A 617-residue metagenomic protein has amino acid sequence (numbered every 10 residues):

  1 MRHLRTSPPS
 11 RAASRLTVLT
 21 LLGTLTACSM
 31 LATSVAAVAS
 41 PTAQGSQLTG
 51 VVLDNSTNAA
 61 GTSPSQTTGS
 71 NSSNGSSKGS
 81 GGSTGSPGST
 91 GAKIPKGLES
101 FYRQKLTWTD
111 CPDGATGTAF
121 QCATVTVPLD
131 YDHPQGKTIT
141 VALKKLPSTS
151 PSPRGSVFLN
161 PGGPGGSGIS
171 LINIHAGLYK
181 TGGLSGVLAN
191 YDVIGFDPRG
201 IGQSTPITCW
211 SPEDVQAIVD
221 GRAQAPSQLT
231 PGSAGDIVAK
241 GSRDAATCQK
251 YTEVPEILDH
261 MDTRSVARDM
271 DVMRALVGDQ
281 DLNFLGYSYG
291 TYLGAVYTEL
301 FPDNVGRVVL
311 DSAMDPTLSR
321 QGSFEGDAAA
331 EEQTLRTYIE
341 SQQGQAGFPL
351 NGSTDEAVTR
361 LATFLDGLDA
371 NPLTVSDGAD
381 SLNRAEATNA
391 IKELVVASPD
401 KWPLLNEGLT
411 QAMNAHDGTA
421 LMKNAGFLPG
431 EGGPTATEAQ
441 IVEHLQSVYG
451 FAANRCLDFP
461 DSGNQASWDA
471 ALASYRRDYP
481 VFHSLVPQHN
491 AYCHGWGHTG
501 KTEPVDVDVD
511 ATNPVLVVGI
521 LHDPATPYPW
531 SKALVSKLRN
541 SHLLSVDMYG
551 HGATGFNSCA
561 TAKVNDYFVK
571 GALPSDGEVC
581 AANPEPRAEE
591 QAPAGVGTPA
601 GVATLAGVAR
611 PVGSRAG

Functional and structural regions predicted by a protein language model:
M1-P41, V125, M270: Secretory targeting and sorting signals
T6-S10, R15, S29, P64-T90 (+1 more regions): Compositionally biased, intrinsically disordered low-complexity segments enriched for polar/charged residues
L19, A39, V52-L53, K423 (+4 more regions): N-terminal non-cleavable signal-anchor helices
C28-T62, S80-S89: C-terminal region of N-terminal signal peptides and the immediate post-cleavage residues of exported proteins
T49-V52, T62, T67, K105-D110 (+1 more regions): Extracytoplasmic/periplasmic regions of membrane proteins
L53-T57, Q66-N71, G75-E99, T124 (+1 more regions): Intrinsically disordered low-complexity regions specifically enriched for long asparagine
T90-A387, A453-G617: Gly/Pro-rich cap/lid or specificity-loop segments adjacent to the active site
G344-A453: Alpha/beta-hydrolase-fold enzymes
